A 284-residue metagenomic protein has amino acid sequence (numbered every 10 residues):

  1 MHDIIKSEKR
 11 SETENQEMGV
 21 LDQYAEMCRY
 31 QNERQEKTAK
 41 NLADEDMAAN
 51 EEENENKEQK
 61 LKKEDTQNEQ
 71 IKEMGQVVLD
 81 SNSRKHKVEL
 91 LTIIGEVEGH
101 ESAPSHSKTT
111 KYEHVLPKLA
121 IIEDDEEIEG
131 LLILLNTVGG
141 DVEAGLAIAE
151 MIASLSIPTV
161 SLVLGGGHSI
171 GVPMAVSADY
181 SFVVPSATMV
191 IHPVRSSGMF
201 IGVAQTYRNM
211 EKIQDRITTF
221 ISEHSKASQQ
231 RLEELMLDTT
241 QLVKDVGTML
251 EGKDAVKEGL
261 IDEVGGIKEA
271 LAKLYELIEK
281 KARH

Functional and structural regions predicted by a protein language model:
M1-L162, G166-I170, S177-H192, S197-H284: N-terminal organellar transit peptides
